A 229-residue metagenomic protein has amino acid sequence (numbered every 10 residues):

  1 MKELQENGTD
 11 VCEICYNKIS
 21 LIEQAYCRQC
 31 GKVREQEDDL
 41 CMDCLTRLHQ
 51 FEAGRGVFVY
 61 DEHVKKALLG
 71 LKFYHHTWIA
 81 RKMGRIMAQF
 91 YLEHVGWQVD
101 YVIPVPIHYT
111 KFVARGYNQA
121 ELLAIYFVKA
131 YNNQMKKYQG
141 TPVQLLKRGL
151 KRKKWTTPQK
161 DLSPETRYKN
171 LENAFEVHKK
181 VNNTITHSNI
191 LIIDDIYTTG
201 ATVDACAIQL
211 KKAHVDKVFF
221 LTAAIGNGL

Functional and structural regions predicted by a protein language model:
M1-L229: Glycine-rich phosphate/pyrophosphate-handling loop used in enzymes and phosphotransfer proteins
